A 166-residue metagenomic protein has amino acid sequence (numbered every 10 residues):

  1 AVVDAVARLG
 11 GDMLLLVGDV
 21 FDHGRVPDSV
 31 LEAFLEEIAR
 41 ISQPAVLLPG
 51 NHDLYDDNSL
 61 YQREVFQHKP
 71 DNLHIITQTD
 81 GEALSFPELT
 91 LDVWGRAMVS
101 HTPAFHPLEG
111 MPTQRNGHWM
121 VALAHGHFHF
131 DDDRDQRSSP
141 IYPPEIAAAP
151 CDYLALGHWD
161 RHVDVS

Functional and structural regions predicted by a protein language model:
A1, D22: Acidic/histidine-rich helix-loop elements that form or flank divalent-metal/phosphate-binding sites at the catalytic
V2-A5, V30: Glycine-rich, highly charged phosphate/nucleotide-binding loops
D4-L16: Active-site metal-binding motif and surrounding structural segment of the metallo-beta-lactamase
M13, G24-S166: His/Asp/Glu-rich metal-coordinating catalytic cores of metallo-dependent phosphodiesterases/hydrolases acting on
D19: Active-site rim/loop-helix segments in enzyme catalytic domains that contact anionic ligands
